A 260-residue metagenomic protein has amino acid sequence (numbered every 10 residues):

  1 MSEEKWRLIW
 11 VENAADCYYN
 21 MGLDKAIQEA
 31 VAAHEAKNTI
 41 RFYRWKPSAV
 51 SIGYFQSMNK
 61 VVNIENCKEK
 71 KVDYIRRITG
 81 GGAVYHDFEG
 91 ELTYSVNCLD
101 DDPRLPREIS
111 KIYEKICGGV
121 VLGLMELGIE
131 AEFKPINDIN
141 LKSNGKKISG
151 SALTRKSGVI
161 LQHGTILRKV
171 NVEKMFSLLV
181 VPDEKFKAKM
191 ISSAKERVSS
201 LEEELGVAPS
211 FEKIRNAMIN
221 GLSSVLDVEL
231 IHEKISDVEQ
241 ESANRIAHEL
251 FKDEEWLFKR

Functional and structural regions predicted by a protein language model:
M1-E65, E69, R77, D183-A188 (+1 more regions): Active-site loop/lid in soluble adenylation, ligation, and acyl-transfer enzymes
W45-P47, E69, D87-E91, L161: Short connector loops at helix/strand junctions that flank enzyme active sites, especially segments positioning acidic
Q56, R76-I78, V96-D100: Generic hydrophobic/packing signal
I64, V84, E91-S224, I246-R260: Catalytic beta-strand/loop module used to bind and position nucleotide/cofactor moieties in cofactor-attachment
V72: An N-terminal low-complexity regulatory-tail signal and nearby short nucleic-acid-interaction modules
R77, Y85-D87: Internal helix-loop-helix
